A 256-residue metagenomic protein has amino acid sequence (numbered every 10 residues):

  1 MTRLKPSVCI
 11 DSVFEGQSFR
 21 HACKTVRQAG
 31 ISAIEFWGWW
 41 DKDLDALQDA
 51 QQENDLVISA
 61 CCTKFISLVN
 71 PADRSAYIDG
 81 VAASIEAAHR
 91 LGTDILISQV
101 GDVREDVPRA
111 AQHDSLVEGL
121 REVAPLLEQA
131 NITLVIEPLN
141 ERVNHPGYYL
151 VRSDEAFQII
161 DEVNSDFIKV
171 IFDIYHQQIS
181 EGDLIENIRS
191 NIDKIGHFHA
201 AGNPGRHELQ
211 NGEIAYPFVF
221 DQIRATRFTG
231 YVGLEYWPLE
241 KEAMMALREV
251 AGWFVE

Functional and structural regions predicted by a protein language model:
M1-G30, G92-D94, L150-F172, H176-E256: Histidine-acidic metal/acid-base catalytic patches
S12-F14, G38-W40, K64-S67, G101-R104 (+4 more regions): Active-site-proximal loop/turn and secondary-structure-junction residues that shape catalytic pockets, frequently
C23-G38, A50, C62-I66: N-terminal substrate-binding region of glycoside hydrolase catalytic domains
E35, A60-C62, I97, V135 (+2 more regions): Conserved beta-strand positions in the central sheet of alpha/beta enzyme cores
W40, E53, N70-K169, I179: Active-site acidic/histidine proton-transfer and metal-coordination neighborhood in alpha/beta enzyme cores
D43-C61, I132: Short acidic, glycine/proline-enriched helix-loop-strand junctions
L44-Q48, D73-R74, P108-A111, E242-A246: Metal-dependent catalytic neighborhoods of phosphoester/phosphodiester hydrolases
